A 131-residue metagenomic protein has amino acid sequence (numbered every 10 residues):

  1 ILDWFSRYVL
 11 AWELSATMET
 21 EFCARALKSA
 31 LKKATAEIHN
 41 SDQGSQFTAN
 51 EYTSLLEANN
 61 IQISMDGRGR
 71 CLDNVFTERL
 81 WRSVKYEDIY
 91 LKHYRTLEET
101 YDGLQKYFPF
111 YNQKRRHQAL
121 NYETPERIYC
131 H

Functional and structural regions predicted by a protein language model:
I1-H131: Charged DNA-binding/catalytic regions of mobile-element recombinases
